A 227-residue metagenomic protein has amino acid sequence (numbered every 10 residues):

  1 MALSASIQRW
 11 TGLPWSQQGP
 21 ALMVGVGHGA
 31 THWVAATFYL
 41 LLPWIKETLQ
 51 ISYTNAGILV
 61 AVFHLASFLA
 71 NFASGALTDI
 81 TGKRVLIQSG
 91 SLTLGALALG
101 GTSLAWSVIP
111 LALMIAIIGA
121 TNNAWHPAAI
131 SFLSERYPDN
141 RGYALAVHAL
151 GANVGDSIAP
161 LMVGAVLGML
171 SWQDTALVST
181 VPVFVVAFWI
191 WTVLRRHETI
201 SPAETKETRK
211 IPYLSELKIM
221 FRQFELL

Functional and structural regions predicted by a protein language model:
A2-W15, E198-L227: Juxtamembrane intracellular "pre-TM" segments in multi-pass secondary transporters
Q17-W44, T48-G57: Helix-loop boundary and gating motifs at the non-cytosolic
V24, S107-I115: Short hydrophobic/alpha-helical segments at membrane-entry points of transmembrane helices in Major Facilitator
A36, H64-F72, D156-S157: Residue-level signature of mid-helix packing/kink "hotspots" within the transmembrane helices of 12-pass Major
Q50, G82, L104-I109, P138: Helix-breaking motifs and short loop linkers at transmembrane-helix boundaries and internal kinks in secondary membrane
L69-W106: Conserved MFS/SLC helix-loop-helix module at the cytosolic interface between two early adjacent transmembrane helices
M114-A152: Cytoplasmic helix-loop-helix junction between adjacent transmembrane helices in 12-TM secondary transporters
H148, A152-R195: Helix-loop-helix hairpin linking two adjacent transmembrane segments in secondary transporters
